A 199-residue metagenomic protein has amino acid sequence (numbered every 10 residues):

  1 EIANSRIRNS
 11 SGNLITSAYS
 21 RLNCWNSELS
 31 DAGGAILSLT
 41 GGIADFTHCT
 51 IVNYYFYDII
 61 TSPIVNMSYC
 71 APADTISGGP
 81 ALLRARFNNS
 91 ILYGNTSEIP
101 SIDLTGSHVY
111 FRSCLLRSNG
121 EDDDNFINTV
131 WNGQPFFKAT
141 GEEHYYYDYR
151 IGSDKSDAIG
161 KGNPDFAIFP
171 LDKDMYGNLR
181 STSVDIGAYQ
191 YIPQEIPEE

Functional and structural regions predicted by a protein language model:
E1-S11, Y19-G34, G41-Y57, L83-G94 (+1 more regions): Right-handed parallel beta-helix
G12-Y19, G34-T40, Y57-A81, S97-G106 (+1 more regions): Glycine-rich beta-solenoid repeat tracts in large extracellular/virion proteins
D45, Y57, A71-T75, N178-R180 (+1 more regions): Intrinsically disordered, glycine/charged-rich C-terminal tails and inter-domain linkers that flank nucleotidyl cyclase
L82-N89, G106, F111, N132-Q134 (+2 more regions): Active-site lining segments that contact anionic ligands and/or coordinate catalytic metals
N95-S97, L116-D122, G162-A167, I192-E195: Acidic glycine-/aspartate-rich tracts in secreted/extracellular proteins
I102-G120, I151-D154: Extracellular, surface-exposed repeat/solenoid domains
I127-I192: C-terminal accessory segments
P197-E199: Short, solvent-exposed mixed-charge patches
